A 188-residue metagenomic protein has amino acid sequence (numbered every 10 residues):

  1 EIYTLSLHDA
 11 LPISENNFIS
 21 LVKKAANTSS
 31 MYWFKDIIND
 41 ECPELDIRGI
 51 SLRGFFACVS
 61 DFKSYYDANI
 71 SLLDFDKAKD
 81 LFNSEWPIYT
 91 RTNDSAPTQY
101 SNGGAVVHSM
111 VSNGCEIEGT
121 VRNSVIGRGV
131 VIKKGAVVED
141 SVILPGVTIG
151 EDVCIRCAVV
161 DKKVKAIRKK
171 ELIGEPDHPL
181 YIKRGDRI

Functional and structural regions predicted by a protein language model:
E1-D9: Single conserved hydrophobic/aromatic residue that forms the stacking wall/gate of nucleotide- or nucleobase-binding
E1-I2, S14, K169: Generic cytosolic/nucleocytoplasmic N-terminal low-complexity/intrinsically disordered segments
T4, E15, S30-F34: A structural signal for well-ordered alpha-helical scaffolds and beta->alpha junctions
D9-L11, Y181-I182: Generic detector of short, aliphatic-rich beta-strand segments that form the cores of beta-sheets in diverse domain
A10-S20: Conserved nucleotide-sugar donor-binding and metal-coordinating catalytic region shared by glycosyltransferases
K24-I188: Left-handed beta-helix
